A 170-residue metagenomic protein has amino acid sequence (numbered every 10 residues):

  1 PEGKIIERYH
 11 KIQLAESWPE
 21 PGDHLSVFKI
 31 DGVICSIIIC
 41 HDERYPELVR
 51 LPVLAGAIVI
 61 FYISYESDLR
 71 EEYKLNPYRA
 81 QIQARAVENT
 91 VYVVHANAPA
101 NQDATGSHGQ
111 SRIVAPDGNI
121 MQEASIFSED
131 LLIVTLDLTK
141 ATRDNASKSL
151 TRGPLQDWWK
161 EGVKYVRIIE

Functional and structural regions predicted by a protein language model:
P1-I58, Y62-I63, S67-A80, A84 (+1 more regions): Active-site catalytic loop in hydrolytic enzyme cores
I6-E7, A15-W18, I38-I39, E72-Y73 (+4 more regions): A short linear-motif detector with a strong N-terminal bias
R44-L131: CN hydrolase (nitrilase-like) catalytic-core segments centered on the catalytic cysteine and neighboring Lys/Glu
A98-E170: C-terminal beta-strand edge segments of enzyme domains
